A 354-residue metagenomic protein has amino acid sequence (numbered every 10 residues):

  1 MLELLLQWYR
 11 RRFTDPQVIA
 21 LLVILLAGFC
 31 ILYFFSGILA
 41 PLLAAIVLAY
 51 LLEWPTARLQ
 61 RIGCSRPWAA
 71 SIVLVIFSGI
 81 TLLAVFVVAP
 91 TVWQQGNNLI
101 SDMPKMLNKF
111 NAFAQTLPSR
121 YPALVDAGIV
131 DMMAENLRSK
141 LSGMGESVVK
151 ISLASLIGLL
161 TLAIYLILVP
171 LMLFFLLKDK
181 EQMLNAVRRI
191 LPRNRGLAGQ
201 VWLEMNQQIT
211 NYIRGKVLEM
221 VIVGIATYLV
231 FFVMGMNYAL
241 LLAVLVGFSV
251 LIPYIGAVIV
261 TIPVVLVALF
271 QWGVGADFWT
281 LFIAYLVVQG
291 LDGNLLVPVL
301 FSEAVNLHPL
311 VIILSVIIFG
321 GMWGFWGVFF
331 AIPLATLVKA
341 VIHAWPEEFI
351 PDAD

Functional and structural regions predicted by a protein language model:
M1-Q94, L173, A335-D354: Anchoring transmembrane alpha helix of integral membrane proteins
E3-L5, D15, I19, P55-I62 (+5 more regions): Juxtamembrane membrane-interface segments in integral membrane proteins
L6-Q17, L137-K140, T210-G215, F232-M234 (+3 more regions): Short, amphipathic, aromatic/basic-enriched membrane-interface segments that mark the entry/exit of transmembrane
P16-Q17, S155-L269, G275-L281: Alpha-helical transmembrane segments and their immediate interhelical loop/hinge regions in multi-pass membrane
L22-A27, I31, L43, S71-A84 (+12 more regions): Generic alpha-helical transmembrane segments of integral inner-membrane proteins, especially permease/transport modules
L39-L43, I225-A226, M236-L266, N294-L295 (+2 more regions): Transmembrane helix boundary and interhelical junction motifs in multipass membrane proteins
S65-V73, D126, V130-M133, R195-G199 (+5 more regions): Membrane-interface starts of transmembrane alpha-helices
F278-D354: Hydrophobic alpha-helical transmembrane segments of membrane transport and translocation systems, primarily multi-pass
